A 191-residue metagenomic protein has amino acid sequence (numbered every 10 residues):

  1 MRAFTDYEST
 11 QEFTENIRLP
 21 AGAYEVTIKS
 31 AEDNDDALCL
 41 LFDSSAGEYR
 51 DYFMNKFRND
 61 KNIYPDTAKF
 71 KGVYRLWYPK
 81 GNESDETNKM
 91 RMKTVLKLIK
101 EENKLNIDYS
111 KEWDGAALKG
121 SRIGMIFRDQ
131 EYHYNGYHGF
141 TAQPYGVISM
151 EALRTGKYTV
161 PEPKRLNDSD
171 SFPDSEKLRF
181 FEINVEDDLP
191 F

Functional and structural regions predicted by a protein language model:
M1-F191: Short beta-rich binding modules
